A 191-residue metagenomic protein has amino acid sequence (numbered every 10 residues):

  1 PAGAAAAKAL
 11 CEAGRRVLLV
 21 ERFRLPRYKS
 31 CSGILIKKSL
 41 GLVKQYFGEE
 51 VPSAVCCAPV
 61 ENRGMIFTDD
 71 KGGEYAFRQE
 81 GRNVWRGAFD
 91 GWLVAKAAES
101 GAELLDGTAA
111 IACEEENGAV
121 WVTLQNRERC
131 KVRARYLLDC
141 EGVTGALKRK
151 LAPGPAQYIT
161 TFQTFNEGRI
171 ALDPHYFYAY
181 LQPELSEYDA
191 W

Functional and structural regions predicted by a protein language model:
P1-A2: Hydrophobic/small residue at the entry helix of a nucleotide-binding pocket
A5-A6, L147: Hydrolases whose catalytic domains are alpha/beta-hydrolase-1, hotdog thioesterase, or metallo-beta-lactamase-like
K8-C31: Glycine-rich FAD pyrophosphate-binding loop
A13, L25, K96-W191: Predominantly flavin-linked oxidoreductase catalytic cores and closely associated redox partners
F23-M65: N-terminal FAD cofactor-binding segment of flavoenzymes
R63-D69, V120-T123: Short polybasic amphipathic segments
G72-A76, E128-K131: Short, mixed charged/polar active-site loops that provide acid/base catalysis or chelate metal/phosphate cofactors
Y75-K96: Short beta-strand to alpha-helix junction loop
